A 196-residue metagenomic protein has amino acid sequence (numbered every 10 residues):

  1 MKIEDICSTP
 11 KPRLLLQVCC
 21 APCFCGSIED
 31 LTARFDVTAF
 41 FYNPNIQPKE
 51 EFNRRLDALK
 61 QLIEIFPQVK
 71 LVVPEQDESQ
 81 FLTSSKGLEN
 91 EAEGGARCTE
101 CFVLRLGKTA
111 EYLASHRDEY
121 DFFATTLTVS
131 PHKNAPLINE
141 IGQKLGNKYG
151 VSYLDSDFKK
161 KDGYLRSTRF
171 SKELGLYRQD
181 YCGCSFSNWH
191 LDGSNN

Functional and structural regions predicted by a protein language model:
M1-G26, R34-N196: Nucleotide-activated chemistry modules centered on ATP-dependent adenylation/adenylyltransferase
L31: Aromatic pocket-lining residues of Rossmann-like dinucleotide-binding sites
